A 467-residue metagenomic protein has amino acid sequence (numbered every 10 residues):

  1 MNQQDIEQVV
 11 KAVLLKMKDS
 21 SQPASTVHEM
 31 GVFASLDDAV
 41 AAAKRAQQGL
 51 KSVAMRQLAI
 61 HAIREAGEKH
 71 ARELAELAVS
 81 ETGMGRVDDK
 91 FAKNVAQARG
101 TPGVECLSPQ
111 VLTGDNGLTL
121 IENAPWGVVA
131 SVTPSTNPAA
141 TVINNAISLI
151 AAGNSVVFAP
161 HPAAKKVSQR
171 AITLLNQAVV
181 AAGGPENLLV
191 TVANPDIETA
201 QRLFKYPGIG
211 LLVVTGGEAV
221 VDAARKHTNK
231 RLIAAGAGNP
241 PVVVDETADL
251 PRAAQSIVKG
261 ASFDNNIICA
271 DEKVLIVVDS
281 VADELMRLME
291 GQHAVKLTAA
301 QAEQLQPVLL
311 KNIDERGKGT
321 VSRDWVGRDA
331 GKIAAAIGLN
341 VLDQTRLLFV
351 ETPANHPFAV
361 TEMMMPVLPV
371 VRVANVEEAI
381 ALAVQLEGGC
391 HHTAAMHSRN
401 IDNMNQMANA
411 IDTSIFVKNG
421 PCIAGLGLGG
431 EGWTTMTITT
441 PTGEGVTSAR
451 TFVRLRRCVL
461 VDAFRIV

Functional and structural regions predicted by a protein language model:
N2-L120, S148, G291: N-terminal Rossmann-like NAD(P)+-binding subdomain of aldehyde/semialdehyde dehydrogenases
L14-S21, V40, K44-K51, I63-A71 (+16 more regions): Structural signal for hydrophobic packing residues in well-ordered secondary-structure cores of soluble enzyme domains
M30, I143, D222-L347, T352-A354: ALDH superfamily catalytic-core signature
V53-L58, P185-L189, N265-I268, V295-Q306 (+4 more regions): Flexible, glycine/charged-enriched surface loops at secondary-structure junctions
P109-R252: Rossmann-like NAD(P) dinucleotide-binding subdomain of oxidoreductase/dehydrogenase enzymes
T191-N194, V277, V370-N375: Short acidic-hydrophobic, aromatic-tinged amphipathic segments that line or gate anion-handling sites
L339-V467: Conserved C-terminal structural/oligomerization subdomain of aldehyde/semialdehyde dehydrogenase
